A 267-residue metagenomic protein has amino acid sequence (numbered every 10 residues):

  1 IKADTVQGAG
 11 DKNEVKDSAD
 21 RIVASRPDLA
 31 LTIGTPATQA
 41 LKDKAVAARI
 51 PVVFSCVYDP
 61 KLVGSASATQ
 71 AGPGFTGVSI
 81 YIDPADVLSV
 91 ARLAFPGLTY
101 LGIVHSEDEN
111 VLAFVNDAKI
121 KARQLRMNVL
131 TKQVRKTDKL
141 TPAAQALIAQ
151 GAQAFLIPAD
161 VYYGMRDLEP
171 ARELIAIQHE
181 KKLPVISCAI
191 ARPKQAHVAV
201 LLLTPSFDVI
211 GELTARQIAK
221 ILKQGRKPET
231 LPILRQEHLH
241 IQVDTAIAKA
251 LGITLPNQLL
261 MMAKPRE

Functional and structural regions predicted by a protein language model:
I1-E267: Short hydrophobic alpha-helices and adjacent helix-cap/hinge residues
